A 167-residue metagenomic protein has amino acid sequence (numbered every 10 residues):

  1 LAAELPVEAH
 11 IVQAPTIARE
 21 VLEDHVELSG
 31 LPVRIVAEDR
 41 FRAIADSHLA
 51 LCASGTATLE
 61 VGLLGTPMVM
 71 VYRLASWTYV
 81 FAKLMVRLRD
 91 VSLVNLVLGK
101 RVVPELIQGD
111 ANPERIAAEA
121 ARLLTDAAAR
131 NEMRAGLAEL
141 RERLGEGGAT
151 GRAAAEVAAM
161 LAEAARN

Functional and structural regions predicted by a protein language model:
L1-N167: Nucleotide-activated sugar donor-binding and catalytic core shared by glycosyltransferases and related lipid-linked
